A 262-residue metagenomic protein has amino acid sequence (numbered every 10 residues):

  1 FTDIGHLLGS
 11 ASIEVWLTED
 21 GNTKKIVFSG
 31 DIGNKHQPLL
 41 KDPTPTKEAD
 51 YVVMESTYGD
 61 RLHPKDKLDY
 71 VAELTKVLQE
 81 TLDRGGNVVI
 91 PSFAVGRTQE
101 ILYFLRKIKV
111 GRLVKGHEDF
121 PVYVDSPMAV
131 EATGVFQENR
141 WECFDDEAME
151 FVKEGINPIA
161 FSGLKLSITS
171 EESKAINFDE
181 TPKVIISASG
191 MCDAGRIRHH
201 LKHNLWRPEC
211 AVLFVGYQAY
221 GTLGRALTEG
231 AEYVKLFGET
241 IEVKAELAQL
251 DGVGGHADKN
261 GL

Functional and structural regions predicted by a protein language model:
F1-E100, R106-H117: His/Asp/Glu-rich metal-coordinating catalytic cores of metallo-dependent phosphodiesterases/hydrolases acting on
H6, T18-D20, I32-K35, Y58-G59 (+6 more regions): Short, glycine-/Ser/Thr-/acidic-enriched flexible segments
V27, D50-V53, Y123, V184-I186 (+2 more regions): Hydrophobic/aromatic beta-strand patches that form the interior of the parallel beta-sheet core in alpha/beta enzyme
P38-L40, H63-D66, R196-H200, G224-A226: A short secondary-structure junction signal
P38-V53, W141-E147, Q218-E242: Short, compositionally biased "basic patch" segments
D66, Y70, I101, R196 (+1 more regions): Residues at alpha-helix caps and immediate loop-helix transition turns in enzyme cores, especially N- and C-cap
L74-T222, K235-F237: Hard-cation-handling environments
L227, V234-L262: Generic long, charged, amphipathic alpha-helical segments
